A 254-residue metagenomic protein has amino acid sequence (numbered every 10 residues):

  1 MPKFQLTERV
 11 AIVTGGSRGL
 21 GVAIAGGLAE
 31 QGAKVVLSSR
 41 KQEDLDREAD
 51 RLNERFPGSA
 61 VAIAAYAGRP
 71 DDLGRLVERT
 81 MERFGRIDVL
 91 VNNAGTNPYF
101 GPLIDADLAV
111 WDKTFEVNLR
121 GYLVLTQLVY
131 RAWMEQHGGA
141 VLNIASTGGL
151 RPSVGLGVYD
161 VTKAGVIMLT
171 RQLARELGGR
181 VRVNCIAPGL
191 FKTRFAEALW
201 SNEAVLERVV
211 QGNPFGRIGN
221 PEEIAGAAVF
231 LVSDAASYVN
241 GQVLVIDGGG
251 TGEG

Functional and structural regions predicted by a protein language model:
M1-K3, N97-F100, R151, V229 (+1 more regions): Short C-terminal tail/terminal secondary-structure segment of NAD(P)H-dependent dehydrogenase/reductase domains
V10, S17-G19: Conserved glycine-rich cofactor-binding loop
G101-L103, V110-F115, L206-V209: Substrate-binding pocket helix/loop in short-chain dehydrogenase/reductase
T126, T162, T170: Active-site helix of classical SDR
R131, A174-G179, S237: Alpha-helical segment proximal to the catalytic Tyr-Lys
S146: Residue(s) in the substrate-gating loop at a strand-loop-helix junction that position the organic substrate next
C185-P188, A204-A235, V239, I246-G248: C-terminal helical subdomain
